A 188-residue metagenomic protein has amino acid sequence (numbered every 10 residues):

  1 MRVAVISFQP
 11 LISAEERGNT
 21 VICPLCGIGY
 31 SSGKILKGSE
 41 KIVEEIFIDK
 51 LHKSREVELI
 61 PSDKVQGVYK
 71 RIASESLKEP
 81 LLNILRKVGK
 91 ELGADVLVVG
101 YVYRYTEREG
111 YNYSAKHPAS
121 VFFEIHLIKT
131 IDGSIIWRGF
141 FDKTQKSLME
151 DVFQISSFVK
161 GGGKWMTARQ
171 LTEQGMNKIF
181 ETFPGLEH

Functional and structural regions predicted by a protein language model:
M1-E15, V88-L92, R104, A115-F122 (+1 more regions): C-terminal/domain-edge helix-coil "capping" segments
M1-K70, F180-H188: A structural "domain/chain start" motif
G18-V21, S74, Y113-K116: Short, glycine/charged-enriched secondary-structure capping and boundary segments
V21, L25, G29, Q66-G67 (+5 more regions): A generic structural signal for ordered alpha-helices
G29-G38, I72-S76, N112, F158-M166: Second-shell loop/turn segments in exported
S39, V43, F47, L81-L85 (+2 more regions): Stable alpha-helical elements in mature extracytoplasmic
L59-T106: Short, solvent-exposed, polar/charged sequence segments at loop or secondary-structure edges
L85, G110-S114: Catalytic micro-motifs at enzyme active sites that drive phosphoryl/nucleotidyl and oxygen chemistry
